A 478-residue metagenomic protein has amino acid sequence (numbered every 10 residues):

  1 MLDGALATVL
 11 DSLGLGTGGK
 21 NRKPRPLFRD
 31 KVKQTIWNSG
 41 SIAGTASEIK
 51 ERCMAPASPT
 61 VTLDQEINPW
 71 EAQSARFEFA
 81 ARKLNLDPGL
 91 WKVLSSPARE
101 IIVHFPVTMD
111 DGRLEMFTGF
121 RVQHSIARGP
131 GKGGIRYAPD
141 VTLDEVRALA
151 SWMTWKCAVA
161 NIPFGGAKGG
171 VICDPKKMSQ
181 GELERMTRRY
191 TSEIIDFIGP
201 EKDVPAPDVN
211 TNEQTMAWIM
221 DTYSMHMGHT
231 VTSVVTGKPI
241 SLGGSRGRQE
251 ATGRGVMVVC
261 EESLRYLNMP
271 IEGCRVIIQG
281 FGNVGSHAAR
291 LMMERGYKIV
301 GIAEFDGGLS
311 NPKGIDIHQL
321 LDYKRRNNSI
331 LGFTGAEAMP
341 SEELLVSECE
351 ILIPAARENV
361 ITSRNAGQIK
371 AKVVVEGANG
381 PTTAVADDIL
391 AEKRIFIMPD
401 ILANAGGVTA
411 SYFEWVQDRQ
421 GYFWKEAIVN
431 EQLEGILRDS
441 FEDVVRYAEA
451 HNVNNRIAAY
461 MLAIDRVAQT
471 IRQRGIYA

Functional and structural regions predicted by a protein language model:
L63-I102: Short, Gly/Pro- and small/polar-rich lid/capping loops
L63-I67, S263-L264, G367-A478: Adenosine-phosphate binding glycine-rich loop
V103-P175: Glycine-rich, N-terminal phosphate-binding loop and its surrounding beta-alpha-beta segment
A158-I271: Glycine/serine-rich phosphate-binding loop and adjoining beta1-alpha1 elements at the start of nucleotide-handling
G247-E250, R254-L345: Glycine-rich phosphate/diphosphate-binding loop of Rossmann-like nucleotide-binding domains
G307-I397: Rossmann-like adenosine-cofactor binding region
